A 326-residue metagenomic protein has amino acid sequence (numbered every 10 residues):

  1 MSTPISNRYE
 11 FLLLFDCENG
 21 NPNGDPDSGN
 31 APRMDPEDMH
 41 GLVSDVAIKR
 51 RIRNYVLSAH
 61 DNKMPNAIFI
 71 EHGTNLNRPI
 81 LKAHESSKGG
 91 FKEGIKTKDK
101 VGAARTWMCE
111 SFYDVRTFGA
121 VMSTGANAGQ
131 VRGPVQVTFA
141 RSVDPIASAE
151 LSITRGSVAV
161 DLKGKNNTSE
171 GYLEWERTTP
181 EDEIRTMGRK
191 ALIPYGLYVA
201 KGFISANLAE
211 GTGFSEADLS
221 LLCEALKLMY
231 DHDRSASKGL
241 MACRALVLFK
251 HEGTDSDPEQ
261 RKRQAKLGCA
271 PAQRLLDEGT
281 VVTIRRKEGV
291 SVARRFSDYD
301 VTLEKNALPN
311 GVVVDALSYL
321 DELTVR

Functional and structural regions predicted by a protein language model:
M1-R326: RNA-binding basic/glycine-rich loop and surface signature characteristic of RAMP-family CRISPR effectors
